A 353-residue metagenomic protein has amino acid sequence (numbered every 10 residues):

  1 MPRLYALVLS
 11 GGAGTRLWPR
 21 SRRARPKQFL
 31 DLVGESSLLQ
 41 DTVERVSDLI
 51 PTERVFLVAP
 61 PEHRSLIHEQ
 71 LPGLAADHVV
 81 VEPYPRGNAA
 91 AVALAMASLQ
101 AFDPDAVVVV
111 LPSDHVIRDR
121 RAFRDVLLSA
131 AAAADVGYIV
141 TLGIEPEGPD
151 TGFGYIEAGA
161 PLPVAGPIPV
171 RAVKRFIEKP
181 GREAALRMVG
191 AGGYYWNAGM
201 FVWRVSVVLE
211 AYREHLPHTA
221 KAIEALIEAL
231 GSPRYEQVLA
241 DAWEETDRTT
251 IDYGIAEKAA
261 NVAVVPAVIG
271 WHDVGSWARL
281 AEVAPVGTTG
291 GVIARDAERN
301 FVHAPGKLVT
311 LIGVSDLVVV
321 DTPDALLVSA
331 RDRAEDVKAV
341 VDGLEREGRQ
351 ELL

Functional and structural regions predicted by a protein language model:
M1-V8, R16-P26, D31-A122, L128 (+3 more regions): Conserved N-terminal catalytic core of the sugar/cofactor nucleotidyltransferase
P2, V205-L353: Left-handed beta-helix
P2-L4, T52-E53, A75-A76, D103-A106 (+10 more regions): Short coil/turn connectors at secondary-structure junctions
G11, P60-P61, P83, L111-S113 (+12 more regions): Fold-independent oxyanion-binding glycine-rich loops and adjacent beta-strand/coil segments at enzyme active sites
F56, V108, G193, M200-F201 (+2 more regions): A residue-level structural signature of the nucleotidyltransferase/glycosyltransferase Rossmann-like core
P85-A90, G148-D150, R182-A184, W271-D273: A short acidic, often aromatic-flanked loop/helix-cap motif at beta-alpha or helix-coil junctions that lines enzyme
D119-W243, A263, R331: Conserved core of the sugar-phosphate nucleotidyltransferase
